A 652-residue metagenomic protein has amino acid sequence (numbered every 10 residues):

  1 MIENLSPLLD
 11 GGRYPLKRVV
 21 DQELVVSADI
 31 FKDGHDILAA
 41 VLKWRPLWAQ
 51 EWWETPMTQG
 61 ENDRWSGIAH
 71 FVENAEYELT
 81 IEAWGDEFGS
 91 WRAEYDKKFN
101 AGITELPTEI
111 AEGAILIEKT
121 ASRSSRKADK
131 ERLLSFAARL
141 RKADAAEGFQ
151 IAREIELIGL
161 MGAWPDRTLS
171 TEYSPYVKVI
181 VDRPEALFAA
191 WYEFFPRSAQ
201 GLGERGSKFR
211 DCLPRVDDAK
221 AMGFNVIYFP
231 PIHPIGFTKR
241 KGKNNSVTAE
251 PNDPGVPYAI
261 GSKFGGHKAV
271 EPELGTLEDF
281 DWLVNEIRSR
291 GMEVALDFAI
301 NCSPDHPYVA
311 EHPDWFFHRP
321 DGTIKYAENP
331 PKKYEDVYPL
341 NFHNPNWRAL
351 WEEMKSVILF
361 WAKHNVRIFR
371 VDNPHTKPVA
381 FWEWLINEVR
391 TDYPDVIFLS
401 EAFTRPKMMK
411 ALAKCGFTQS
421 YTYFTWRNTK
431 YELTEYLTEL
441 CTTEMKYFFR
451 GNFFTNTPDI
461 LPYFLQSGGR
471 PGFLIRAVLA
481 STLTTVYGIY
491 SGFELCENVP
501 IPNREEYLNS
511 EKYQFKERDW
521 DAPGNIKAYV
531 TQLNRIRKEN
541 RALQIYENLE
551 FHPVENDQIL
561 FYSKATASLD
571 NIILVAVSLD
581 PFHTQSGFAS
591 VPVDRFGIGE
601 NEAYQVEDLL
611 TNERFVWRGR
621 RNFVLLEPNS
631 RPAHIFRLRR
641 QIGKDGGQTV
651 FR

Functional and structural regions predicted by a protein language model:
M1-P196, R205-N225, P234, I287 (+4 more regions): Carbohydrate-interacting/catalytic domains
A49-N74, P251-L283: Aromatic/His-enriched, Gly/Pro-containing loop or helix-boundary segments that lie immediately adjacent to catalytic
E78-T80, E193, V226-P231, V294-D297 (+4 more regions): A structural signal for short, well-ordered beta-strand segments and their strand-loop junctions that often border
R205-A221, N225, H233, T238-K243 (+3 more regions): Glycine- and small hydrophobic-enriched segments that form the cores of compact globular domains
V216-P230, F280-F298, W361: Conserved beta-strand->loop/alpha-helix structural units within folded catalytic cores of enzymes with alpha/beta
P231-K243, F298-W315: Aromatic-lined carbohydrate-binding surfaces of glycoside hydrolases
P257-N285, S289-M292, C302-A528, I545-Y546 (+4 more regions): Alpha-amylase-like alpha-glycosidases and glucanotransferases acting on alpha-linked glucans and related
F298, A402, T457, L579 (+1 more regions): Residues immediately flanking
